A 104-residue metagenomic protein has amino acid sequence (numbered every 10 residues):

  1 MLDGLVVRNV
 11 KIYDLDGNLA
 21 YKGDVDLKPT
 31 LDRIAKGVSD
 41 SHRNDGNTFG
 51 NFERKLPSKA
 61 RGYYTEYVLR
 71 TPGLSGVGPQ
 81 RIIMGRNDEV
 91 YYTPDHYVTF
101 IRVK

Functional and structural regions predicted by a protein language model:
M1-S39: Low-complexity, glycine/serine/proline-rich disordered segments that function as export/translocation leaders
D32-K104: Functional cores of ribonucleases/endoribonucleases
